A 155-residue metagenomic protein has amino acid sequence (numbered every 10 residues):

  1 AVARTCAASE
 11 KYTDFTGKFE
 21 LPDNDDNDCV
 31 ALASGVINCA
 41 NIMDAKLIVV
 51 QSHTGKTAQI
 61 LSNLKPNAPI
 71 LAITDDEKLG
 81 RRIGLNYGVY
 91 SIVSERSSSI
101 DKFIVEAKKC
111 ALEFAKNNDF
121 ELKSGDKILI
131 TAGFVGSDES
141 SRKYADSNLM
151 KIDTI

Functional and structural regions predicted by a protein language model:
A1-V36: Long, charged amphipathic helices and adjacent flexible linkers at domain junctions
A3-E10, A40, K65, Y87 (+4 more regions): Structural signal for hydrophobic packing residues in well-ordered secondary-structure cores of soluble enzyme domains
C6-F19, K46, Q51, E121-D126: Flexible, glycine/charged-enriched surface loops at secondary-structure junctions
A31-A45, A107-D119, D126, A132: Phosphate-interacting basic helix/loop segments used at nucleotide- and nucleic-acid interfaces
A33, K46-V49, T54-Q59, N63-P69: Conserved mixed alpha/beta catalytic, RNA-binding, or beta-rich assembly cores of soluble enzyme, regulatory
T57-Q59, K65-V105: Nucleotide-binding motor/catalytic cores of P-loop/tubulin-like NTPases across gene-expression machines
Y90-V93, K109-F114, E139, K143-I155: Beta-strand/loop-dominated core regions that host nucleotide or nucleotide-derived cofactor-binding catalytic loops
N117-S137, D146-I155: C-terminal binding/interaction regions
